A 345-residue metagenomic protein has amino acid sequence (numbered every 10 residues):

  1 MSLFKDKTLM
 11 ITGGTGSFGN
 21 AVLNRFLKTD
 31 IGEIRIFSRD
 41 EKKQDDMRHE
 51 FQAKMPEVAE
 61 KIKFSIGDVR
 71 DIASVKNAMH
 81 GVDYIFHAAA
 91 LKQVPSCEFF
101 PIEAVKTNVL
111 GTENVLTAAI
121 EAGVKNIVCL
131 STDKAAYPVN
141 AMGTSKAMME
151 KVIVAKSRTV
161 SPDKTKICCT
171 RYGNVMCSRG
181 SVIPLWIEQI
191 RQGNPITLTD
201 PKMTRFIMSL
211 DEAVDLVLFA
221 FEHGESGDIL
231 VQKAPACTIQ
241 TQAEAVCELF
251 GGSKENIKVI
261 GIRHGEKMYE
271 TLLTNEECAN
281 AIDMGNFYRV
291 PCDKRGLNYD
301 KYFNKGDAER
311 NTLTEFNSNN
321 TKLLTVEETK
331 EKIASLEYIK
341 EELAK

Functional and structural regions predicted by a protein language model:
K7-T29: N-terminal Rossmann NAD(P)H-binding glycine-rich loop of SDR-like oxidoreductase domains
T12, M79-A88, C129: Rossmann-fold scaffold of SDR-type NAD(P)-dependent oxidoreductases
D30-K43: Conserved glycine-rich Rossmann-like NAD(P)H-binding loop of the short-chain dehydrogenase/reductase
S38, S65-I66, K106, D200 (+1 more regions): Conserved residues in the N-terminal Rossmann fold of short-chain dehydrogenase/reductase
E60-Y84: Conserved Rossmann-fold cofactor-binding substructure of NAD(P)-dependent oxidoreductases
F64, A104, I167-T170: Hydrophobic/aromatic anchor residues within beta-strands of the central parallel beta-sheet of Rossmann-like
H87, L91-A147, K151, A155: Conserved Rossmann-fold NAD(P)-dependent oxidoreductase catalytic core, especially the SDR/UDP-sugar
V115, E121, K151, A155-C177 (+1 more regions): Strand-loop microenvironment adjacent to phosphate/nucleotide-handling motifs in alpha/beta enzyme folds
